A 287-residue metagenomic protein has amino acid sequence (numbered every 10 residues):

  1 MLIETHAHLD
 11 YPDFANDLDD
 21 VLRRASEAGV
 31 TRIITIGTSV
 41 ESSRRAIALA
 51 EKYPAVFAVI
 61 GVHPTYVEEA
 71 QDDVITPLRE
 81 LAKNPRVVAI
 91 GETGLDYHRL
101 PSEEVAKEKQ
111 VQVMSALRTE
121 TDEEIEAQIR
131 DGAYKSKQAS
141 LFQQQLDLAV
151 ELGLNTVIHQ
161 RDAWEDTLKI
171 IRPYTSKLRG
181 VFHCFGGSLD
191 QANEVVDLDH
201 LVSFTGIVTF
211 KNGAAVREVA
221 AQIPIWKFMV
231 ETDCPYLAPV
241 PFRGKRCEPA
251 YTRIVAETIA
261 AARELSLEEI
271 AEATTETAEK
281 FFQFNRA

Functional and structural regions predicted by a protein language model:
M1-F57, Y66-R79, K83-I90, L95-K177 (+1 more regions): An N-terminally biased module of ancient metal coordination in phosphate/nucleic-acid-related enzymes
F14-A15, L100, T167-L168, R172 (+3 more regions): Histidine/acidic-residue-rich catalytic or RNA/ligand-binding cores of hydrolases and nuclease-related proteins
R23-A28, L148, P249-A287: Mid-to-C-terminal alpha-helical segments outside catalytic/metal-binding sites
I36-V40, H63-D72, S203-E218: Active-site glycine- and acidic-residue-rich loops that bind and position anionic ligands or nucleotide-like cofactors
A89-T93, W226-E248: Short acidic/histidine-rich active-site segments
K107-E108, V113, E120, R243-V255: A short alpha/beta connector and helix-capping loop motif
I158, F182, S203-I207, E231-T232 (+1 more regions): Thr-Gly-centered strand-to-loop micro-motif
C184-G187, S203, F242-P249: Active-site-adjacent loop and "lid" segments of alpha/beta metabolic enzymes
